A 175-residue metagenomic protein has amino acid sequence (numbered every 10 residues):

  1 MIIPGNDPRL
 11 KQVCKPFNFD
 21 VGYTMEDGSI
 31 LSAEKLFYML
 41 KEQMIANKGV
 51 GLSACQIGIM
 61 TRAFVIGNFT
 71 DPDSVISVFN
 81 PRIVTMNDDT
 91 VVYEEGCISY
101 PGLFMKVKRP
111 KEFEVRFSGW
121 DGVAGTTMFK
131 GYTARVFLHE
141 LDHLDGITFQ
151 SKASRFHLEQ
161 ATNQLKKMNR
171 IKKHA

Functional and structural regions predicted by a protein language model:
M1-A175: Positively charged
